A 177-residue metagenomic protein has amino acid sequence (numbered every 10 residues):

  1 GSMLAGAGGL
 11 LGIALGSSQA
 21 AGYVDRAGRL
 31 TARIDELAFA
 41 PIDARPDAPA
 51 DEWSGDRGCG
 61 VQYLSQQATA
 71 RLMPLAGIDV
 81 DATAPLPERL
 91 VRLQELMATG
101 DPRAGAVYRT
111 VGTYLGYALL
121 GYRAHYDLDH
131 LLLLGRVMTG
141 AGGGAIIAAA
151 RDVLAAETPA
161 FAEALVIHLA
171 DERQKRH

Functional and structural regions predicted by a protein language model:
G1-G55: Phosphate-binding/catalytic loop of phosphoryl-transfer enzymes
A7, P46-H177: ATP-binding/phosphotransfer module of carbohydrate and carboxylate kinases, centering on a glycine-rich
